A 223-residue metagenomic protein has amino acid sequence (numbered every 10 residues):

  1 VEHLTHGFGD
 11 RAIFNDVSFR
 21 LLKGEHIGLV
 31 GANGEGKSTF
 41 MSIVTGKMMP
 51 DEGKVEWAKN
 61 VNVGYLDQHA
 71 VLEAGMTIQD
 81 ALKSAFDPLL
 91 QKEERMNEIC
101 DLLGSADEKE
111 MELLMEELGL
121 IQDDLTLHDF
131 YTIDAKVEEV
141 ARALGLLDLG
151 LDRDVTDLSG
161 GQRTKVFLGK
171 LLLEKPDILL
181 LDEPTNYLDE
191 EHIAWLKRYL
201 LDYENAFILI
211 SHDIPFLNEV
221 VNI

Functional and structural regions predicted by a protein language model:
V1-I223: ABC ATP-binding cassette signature C-motif
